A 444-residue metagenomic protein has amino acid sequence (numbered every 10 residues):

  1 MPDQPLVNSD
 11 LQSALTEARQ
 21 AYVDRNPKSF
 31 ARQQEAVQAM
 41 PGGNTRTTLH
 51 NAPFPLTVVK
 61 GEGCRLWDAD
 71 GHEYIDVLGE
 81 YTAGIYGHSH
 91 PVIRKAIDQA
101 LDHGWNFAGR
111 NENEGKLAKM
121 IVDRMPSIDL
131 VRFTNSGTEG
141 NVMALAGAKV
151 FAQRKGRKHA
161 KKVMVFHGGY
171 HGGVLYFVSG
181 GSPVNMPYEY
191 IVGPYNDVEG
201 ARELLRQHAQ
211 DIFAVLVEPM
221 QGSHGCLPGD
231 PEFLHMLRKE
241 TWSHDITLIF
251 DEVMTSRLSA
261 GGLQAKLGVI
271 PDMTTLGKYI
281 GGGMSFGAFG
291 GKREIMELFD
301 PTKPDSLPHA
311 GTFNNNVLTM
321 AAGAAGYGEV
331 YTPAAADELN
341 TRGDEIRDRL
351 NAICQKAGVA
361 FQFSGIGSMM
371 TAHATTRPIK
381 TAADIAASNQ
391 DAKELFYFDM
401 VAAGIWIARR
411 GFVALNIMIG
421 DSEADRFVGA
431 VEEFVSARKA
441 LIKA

Functional and structural regions predicted by a protein language model:
M1-L130, Q355, V413, K443: N-terminal glycine-rich, Lys/His-bearing helix-loop that initiates the first secondary-structure elements of many
M1-N8, Y331-P333, T341, D399-A444: PLP-dependent enzyme catalytic core of the Aspartate aminotransferase-like
A96, T312-P333, E338, R342 (+1 more regions): Structural motif of enzymes handling amino- and sulfur-group chemistry
K116-A214, E232, D344: PLP-dependent aspartate aminotransferase-fold enzymes
L175, V269-F299, N315-M320: Active-site PLP attachment segment
R202, D305-N315, F361: A short glycine-threonine-serine/GTX helix/turn-capping micro-motif
E218-P231, D245-L267, M273, Y279: Conserved PLP phosphate-binding loop immediately N-terminal to the Schiff-base lysine helix in PLP-dependent enzymes
D344-R347, A357-F396: Conserved PLP-binding catalytic core of the aspartate aminotransferase-like
